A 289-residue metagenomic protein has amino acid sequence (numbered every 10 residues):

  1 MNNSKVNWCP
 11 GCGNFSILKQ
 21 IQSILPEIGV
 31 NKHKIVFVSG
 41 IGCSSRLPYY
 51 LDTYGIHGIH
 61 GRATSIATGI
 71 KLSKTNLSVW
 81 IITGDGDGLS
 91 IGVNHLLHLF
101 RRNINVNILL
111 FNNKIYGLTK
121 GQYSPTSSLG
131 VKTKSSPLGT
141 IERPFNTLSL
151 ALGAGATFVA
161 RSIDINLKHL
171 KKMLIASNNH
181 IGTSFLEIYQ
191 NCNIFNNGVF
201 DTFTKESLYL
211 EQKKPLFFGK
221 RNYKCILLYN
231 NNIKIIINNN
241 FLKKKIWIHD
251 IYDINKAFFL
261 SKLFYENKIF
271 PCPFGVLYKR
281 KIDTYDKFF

Functional and structural regions predicted by a protein language model:
M1-I59: Active-site diphosphate/adenylate-binding microenvironment
N3, C192-F289: Flexible, low-complexity linker and terminal segments
S4, N31-I35, S73-V79, R101-N107 (+4 more regions): Short coil/turn connectors at secondary-structure junctions
S39-G117: Thiamine diphosphate
I41-C43, N113-I115, N166, Y189-I194 (+1 more regions): Glycine-rich beta-alpha junction loops
N76, S124-N179: Conserved thiamine diphosphate
G86-S90, I163-K171, I251-K256: Active-site glycine- and acidic-residue-rich loops that bind and position anionic ligands or nucleotide-like cofactors
T157-K213: ATP/pyrophosphate-binding catalytic subdomain of soluble kinases
